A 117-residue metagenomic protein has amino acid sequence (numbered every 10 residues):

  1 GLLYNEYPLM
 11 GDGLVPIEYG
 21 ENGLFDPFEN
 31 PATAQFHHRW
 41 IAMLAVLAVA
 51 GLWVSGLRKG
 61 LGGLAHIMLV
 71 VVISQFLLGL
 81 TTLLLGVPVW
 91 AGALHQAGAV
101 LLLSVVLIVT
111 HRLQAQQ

Functional and structural regions predicted by a protein language model:
G1-Q117: Polytopic transmembrane helical bundles with strong interfacial aromatic enrichment
